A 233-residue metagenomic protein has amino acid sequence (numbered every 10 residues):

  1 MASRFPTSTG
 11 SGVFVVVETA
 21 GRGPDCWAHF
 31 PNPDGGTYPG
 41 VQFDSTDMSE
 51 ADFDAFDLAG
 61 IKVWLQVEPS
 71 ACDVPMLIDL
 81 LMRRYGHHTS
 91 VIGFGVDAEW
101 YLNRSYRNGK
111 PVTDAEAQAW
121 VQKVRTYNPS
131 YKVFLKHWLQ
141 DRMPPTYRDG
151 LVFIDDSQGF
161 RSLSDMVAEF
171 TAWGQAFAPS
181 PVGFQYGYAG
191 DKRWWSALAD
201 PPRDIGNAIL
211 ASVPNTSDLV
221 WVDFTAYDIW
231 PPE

Functional and structural regions predicted by a protein language model:
M1-R22: Catalytic domains of carbohydrate-active enzymes, especially glycoside hydrolases
M1-T7, C26-A51: Aromatic- and glycine-enriched glycan-recognition loops and surfaces that form the carbohydrate-binding subsites
A2-F5, D44-A59, S70-G93, K123: An active-site-proximal structural segment forming one wall of the substrate-binding cleft that immediately precedes
G10-F14, V63-V67, I92-V96, V133-L135 (+3 more regions): Hydrophobic faces of well-ordered beta-strands that scaffold small-molecule active sites in alpha/beta enzyme cores
I61-P75, V121-M143, D155-D156, P181-D191: Aromatic-lined carbohydrate-recognition surfaces of secreted/lumenal glycan-active proteins
M76-L80, R84-T89, G95-P129: Active-site cleft segment of glycoside hydrolase catalytic domains centered on the general acid/base Glu
L77-R83, L139-S164: Substrate-binding cleft/loops of secretory-pathway carbohydrate-active enzymes
Q158-E233: Substrate-binding cleft of secreted/luminal carbohydrate-active enzymes
